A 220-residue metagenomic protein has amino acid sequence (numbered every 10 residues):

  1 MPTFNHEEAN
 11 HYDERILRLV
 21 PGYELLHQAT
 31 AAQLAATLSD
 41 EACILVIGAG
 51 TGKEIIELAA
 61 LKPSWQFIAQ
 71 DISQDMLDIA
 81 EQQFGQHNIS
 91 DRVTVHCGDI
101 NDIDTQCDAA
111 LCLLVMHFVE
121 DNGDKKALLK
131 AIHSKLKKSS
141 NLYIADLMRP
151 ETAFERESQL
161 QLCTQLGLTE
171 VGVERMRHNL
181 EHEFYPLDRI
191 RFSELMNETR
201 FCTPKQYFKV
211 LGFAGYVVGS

Functional and structural regions predicted by a protein language model:
M1-E41: Conserved class I S-adenosyl-L-methionine
C43-I47, T51-N101: Class I SAM-dependent methyltransferase SAM/SAH-binding core
D102-Q106: Short conserved loop adjoining the S-adenosyl-L-methionine
L111: A conserved beta-strand element that flanks and buttresses the S-adenosyl-L-methionine
L114-F118: Short catalytic micro-motifs in class I SAM-dependent methyltransferases
K126-K138: A short glycine-rich, Lys/Arg-flanked "PGG" loop and its adjoining helix->strand segment in the class I
A145-T199: C-terminal alpha-helical "lid/dimerization" subdomain adjacent to the S-adenosyl-L-methionine
S193, N197-S220: Core SAM-dependent methyltransferase catalytic element
